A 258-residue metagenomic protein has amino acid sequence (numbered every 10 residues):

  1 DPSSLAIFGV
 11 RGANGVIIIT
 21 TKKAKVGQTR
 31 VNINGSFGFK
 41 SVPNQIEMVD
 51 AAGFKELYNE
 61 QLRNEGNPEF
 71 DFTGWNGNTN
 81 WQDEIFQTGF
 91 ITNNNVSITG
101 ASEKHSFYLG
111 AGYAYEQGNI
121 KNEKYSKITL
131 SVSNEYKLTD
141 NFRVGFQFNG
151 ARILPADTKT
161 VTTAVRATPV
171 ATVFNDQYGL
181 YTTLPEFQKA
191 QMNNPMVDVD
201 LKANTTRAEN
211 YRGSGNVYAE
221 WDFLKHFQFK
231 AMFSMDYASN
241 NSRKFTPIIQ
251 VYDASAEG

Functional and structural regions predicted by a protein language model:
D1-L5, G15, F39, N78-G89: Periplasmic N-terminal accessory/gating domains of Gram-negative outer-membrane beta-barrel systems
D1-N32, I91-N93, S106, G112-Q117: A beta-strand signature from Gram-negative outer-membrane beta-barrel systems, especially the internal plug domain
G12, G89-I91, K127, N210-R212: Short, surface-exposed loop/turn motifs at beta-strand boundaries within globular domains
I17, V96, L130-V132, G215-V217: Membrane-embedded beta-strands of outer-membrane beta-barrel proteins, especially the hydrophobic/small aromatic
K25-N78, G118-E123, T129, S133-S214 (+1 more regions): Surface-exposed loop/interface segments of Gram-negative outer-membrane beta-barrel transport/assembly proteins
V26, I91, S102-E103, T139 (+1 more regions): Outer-membrane beta-barrel channels and translocator barrels
Q45-E47, E84-T88, I98-S102: Outer-membrane beta-barrel initiation region
A219, F227: An active-site-proximal structural segment forming one wall of the substrate-binding cleft that immediately precedes
